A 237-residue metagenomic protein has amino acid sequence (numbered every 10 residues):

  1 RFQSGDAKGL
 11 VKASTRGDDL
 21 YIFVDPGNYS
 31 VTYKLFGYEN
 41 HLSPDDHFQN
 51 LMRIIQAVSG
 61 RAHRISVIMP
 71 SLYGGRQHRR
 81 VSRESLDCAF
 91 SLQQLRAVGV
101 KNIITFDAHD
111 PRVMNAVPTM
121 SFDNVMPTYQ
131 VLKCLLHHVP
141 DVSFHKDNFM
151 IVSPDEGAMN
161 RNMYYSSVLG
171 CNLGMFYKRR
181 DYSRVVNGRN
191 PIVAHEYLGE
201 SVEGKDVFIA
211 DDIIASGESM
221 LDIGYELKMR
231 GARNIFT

Functional and structural regions predicted by a protein language model:
R1-T237: PRPP-associated nucleotide enzymes
